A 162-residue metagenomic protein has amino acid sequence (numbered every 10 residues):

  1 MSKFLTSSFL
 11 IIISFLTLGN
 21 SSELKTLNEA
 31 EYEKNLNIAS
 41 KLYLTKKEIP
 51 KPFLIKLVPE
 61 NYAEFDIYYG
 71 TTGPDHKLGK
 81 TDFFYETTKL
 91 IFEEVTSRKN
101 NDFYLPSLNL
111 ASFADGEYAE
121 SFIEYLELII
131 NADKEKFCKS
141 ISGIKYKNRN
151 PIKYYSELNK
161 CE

Functional and structural regions predicted by a protein language model:
M1-S22: Classical Sec-dependent N-terminal signal peptides that target proteins to the secretory pathway
E23-E162: Non-catalytic all-alpha helical scaffold/repeat segments
